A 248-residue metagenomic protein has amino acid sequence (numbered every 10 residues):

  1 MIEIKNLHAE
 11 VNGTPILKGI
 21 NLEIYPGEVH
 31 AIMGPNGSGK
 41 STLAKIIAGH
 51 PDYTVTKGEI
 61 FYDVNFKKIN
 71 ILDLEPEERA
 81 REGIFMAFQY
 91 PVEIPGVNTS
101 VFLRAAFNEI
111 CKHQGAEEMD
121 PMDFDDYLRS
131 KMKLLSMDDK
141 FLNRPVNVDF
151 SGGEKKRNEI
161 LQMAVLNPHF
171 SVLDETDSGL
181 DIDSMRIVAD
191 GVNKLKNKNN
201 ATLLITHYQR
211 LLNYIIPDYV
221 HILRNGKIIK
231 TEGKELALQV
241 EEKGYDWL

Functional and structural regions predicted by a protein language model:
I2-I4, L17-G19: Conserved structural motif at the start of ABC-family nucleotide-binding domains
I24-P26: Conserved hydrophobic segment flanking the Walker A/P-loop of ABC-type ATPase nucleotide-binding domains
M33-P35: The feature captures the beta-strand-to-loop junction immediately N-terminal to the Walker
A48: Helix-to-loop junction immediately C-terminal to a conserved catalytic motif
E59-R79, N147: ABC ATPase NBD Q-loop/coupling interface
E77, E82, Q89-H169: ABC-family P-loop ATPase nucleotide-binding domains
V172-T176, D183: Walker B catalytic motif
Y219, L223, K227-L248: Conserved beta-strand-loop-alpha-helix hinge in the C-terminal portion of ABC ATPase nucleotide-binding domains
